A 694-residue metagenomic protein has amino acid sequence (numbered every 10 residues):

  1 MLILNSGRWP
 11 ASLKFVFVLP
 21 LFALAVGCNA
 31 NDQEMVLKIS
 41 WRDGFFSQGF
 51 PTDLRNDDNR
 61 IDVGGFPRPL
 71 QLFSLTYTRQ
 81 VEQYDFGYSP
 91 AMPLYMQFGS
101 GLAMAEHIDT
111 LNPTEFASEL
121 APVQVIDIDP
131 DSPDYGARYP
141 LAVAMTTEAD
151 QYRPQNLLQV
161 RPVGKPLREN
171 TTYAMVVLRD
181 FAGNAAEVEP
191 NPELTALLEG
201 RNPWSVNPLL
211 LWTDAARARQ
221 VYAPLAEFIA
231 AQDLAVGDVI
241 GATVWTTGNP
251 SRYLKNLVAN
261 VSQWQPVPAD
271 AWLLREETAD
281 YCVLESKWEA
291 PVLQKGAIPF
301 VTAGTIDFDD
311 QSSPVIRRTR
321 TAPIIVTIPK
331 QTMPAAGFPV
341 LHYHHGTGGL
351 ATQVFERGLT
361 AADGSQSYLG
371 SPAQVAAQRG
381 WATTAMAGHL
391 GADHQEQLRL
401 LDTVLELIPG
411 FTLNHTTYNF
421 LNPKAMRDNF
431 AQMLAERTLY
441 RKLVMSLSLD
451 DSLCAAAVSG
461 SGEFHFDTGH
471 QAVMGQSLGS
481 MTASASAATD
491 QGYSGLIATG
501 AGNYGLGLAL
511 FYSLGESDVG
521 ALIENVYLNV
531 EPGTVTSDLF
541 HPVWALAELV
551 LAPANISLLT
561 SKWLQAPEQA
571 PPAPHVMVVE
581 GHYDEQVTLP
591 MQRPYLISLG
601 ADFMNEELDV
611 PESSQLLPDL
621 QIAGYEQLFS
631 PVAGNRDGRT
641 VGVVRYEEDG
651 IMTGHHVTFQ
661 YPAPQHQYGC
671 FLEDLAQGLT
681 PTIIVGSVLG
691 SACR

Functional and structural regions predicted by a protein language model:
M1-A11: N-terminal secretory signal peptides that target proteins for export/translocation
V26-G27: C-terminal motif of bacterial Sec signal peptides marking the signal peptidase cleavage site
D32-I298: Acidic, low-complexity Ser/Thr/Gly/Pro-rich repeat segments typical of extracellular/periplasmic and surface-exposed
I108-N112, Y135-R138, N170-Y173, N184-R201 (+10 more regions): Short, solvent-exposed loop/turn and secondary-structure capping segments
Q159, H342, A425-Q432, S494-R694: C-terminal subdomain of alpha/beta-hydrolase-fold enzymes, centered on the catalytic histidine and its supporting
D270-M333: Domain-level recognition of soluble alpha/beta enzyme cores, biased toward histidine phosphatases/phosphomutases
I298-T321, M333-V458: Cap/lid segment of the alpha/beta-hydrolase catalytic domain
L449-F511: Primarily recognizes the serine-hydrolase "nucleophile elbow" in alpha/beta-hydrolase and SGNH/GDSL folds
